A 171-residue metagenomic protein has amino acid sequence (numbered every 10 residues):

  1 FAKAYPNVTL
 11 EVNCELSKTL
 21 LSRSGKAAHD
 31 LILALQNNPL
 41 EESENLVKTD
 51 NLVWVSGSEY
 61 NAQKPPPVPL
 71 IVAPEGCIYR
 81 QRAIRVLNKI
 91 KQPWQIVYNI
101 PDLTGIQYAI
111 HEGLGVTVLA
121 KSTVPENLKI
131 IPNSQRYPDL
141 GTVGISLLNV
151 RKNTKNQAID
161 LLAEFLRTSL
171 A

Functional and structural regions predicted by a protein language model:
F1-P39: Central regulatory/effector-binding core of bacterial HTH transcription factors
T9-E15, P93-D102: Short beta-strand-to-loop elements that line the ligand-binding cleft of bilobed periplasmic-binding protein-like
E15, H29-A34, N99-P101, V118-A120 (+1 more regions): Short beta-strand and adjacent tight-turn residues that come in two discontinuous sequence segments and form the edges
A34, L40-E75, T142-K152: Hydrophobic/proline-rich hinge and linker segments of small-molecule sensing/allosteric domains, predominantly
Q36-E42, T104-P132, P138: A ligand-binding cleft/hinge motif common to bilobed small-molecule-binding domains
P69-I90, K155-Q157: Secondary-structure junction motif
R136-A171: A late-sequence structural motif
